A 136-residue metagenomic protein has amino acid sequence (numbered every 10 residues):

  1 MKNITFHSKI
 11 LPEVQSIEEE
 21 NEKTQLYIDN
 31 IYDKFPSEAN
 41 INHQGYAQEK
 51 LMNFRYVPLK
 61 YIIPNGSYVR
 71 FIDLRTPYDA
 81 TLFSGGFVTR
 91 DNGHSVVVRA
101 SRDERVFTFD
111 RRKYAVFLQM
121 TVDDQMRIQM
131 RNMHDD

Functional and structural regions predicted by a protein language model:
M1, S16-E38: Ser/Thr/Pro-rich, charge-biased intrinsically disordered regulatory regions of eukaryotic nuclear proteins
N3-N21, D103-D136: Intrinsically disordered, low-complexity, charged/polar segments
D29-N65: Mixed-charge, Lys/Arg-rich low-complexity intrinsically disordered regions
K60-Y78: Short coil-to-beta transition motif at edge beta-strands of beta-rich domains
T76-S95: Short beta-strand-centered aromatic/proline hotspots
H94-R102: Short, solvent-exposed secondary-structure boundary/capping segments
